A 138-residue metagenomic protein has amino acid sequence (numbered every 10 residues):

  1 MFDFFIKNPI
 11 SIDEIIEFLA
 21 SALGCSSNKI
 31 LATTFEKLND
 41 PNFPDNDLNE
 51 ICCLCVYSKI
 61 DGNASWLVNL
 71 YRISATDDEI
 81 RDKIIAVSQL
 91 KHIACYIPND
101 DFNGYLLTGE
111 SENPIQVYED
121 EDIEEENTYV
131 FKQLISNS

Functional and structural regions predicted by a protein language model:
M1-N28: Short, extreme N-terminal segment that most often corresponds to the first beta-strand
F2-F5, F18, F35, F43 (+3 more regions): Phenylalanine-focused residue identity feature
F18, K29, T33, P44 (+3 more regions): General "foldedness" signal
L23-I73: N-terminal low-complexity, intrinsically disordered segments
I51-C52, Y57-S138: Charged interaction segments
